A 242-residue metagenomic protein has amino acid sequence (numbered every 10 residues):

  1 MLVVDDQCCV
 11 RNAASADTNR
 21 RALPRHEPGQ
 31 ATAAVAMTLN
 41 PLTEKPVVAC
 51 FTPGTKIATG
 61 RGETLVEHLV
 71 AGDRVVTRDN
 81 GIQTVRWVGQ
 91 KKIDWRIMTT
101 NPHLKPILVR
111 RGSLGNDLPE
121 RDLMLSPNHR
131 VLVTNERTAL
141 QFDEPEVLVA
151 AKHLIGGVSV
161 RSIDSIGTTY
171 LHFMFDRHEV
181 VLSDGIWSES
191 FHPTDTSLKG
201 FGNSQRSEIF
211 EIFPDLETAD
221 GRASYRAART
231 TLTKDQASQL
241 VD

Functional and structural regions predicted by a protein language model:
M1-F51, T59, T64, I163-D242: Sequence-level preference for short, compositionally simple segments enriched in small aliphatic or small polar residues
T52-T59, V76-Q205: Long beta-strand-rich cores associated with HINT superfamily self-processing modules
L65-V66, T84: A sequence-level detector of short linear motifs
E67-R74: Structural motif
